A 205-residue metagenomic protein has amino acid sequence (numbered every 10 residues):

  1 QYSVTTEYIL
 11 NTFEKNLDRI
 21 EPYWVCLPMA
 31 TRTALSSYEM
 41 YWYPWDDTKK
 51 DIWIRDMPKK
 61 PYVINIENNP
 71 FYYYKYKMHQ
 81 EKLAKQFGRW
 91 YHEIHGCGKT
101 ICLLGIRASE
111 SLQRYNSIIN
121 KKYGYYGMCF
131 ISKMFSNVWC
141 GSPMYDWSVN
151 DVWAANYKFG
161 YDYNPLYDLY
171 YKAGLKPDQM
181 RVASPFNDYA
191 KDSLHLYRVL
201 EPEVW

Functional and structural regions predicted by a protein language model:
Q1-W205: Nucleotide-activated chemistry modules centered on ATP-dependent adenylation/adenylyltransferase
